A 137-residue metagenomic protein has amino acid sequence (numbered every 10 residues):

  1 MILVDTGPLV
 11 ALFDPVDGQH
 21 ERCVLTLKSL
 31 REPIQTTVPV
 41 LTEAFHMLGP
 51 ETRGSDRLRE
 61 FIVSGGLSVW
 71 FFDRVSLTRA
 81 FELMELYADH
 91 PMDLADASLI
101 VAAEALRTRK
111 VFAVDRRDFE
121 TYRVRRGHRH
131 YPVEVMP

Functional and structural regions predicted by a protein language model:
M1-T36, L48-E60, R125, R129: Short, well-structured N-terminal submotif of metal-dependent ribonuclease cores
I2-D5, Q35-T36, M92-L94, D115 (+1 more regions): Histidine- and aromatic-rich ligand-binding microenvironments
G7-P8, P39, V75, R117: Alpha-helix/helix-capping structural signal
L12, L30, M47, S64-S68 (+1 more regions): Alpha-helix C-capping/helix-to-loop hinge sites
V69-F72, V135-P137: Short acidic-hydrophobic, aromatic-tinged amphipathic segments that line or gate anion-handling sites
W70-V114: Active-site neighborhoods of divalent-metal-dependent phosphate/nucleic-acid chemistry enzymes
R107-P137: Acidic, PIN/NYN-like endoribonuclease modules and their adjacent C-terminal/linker elements
